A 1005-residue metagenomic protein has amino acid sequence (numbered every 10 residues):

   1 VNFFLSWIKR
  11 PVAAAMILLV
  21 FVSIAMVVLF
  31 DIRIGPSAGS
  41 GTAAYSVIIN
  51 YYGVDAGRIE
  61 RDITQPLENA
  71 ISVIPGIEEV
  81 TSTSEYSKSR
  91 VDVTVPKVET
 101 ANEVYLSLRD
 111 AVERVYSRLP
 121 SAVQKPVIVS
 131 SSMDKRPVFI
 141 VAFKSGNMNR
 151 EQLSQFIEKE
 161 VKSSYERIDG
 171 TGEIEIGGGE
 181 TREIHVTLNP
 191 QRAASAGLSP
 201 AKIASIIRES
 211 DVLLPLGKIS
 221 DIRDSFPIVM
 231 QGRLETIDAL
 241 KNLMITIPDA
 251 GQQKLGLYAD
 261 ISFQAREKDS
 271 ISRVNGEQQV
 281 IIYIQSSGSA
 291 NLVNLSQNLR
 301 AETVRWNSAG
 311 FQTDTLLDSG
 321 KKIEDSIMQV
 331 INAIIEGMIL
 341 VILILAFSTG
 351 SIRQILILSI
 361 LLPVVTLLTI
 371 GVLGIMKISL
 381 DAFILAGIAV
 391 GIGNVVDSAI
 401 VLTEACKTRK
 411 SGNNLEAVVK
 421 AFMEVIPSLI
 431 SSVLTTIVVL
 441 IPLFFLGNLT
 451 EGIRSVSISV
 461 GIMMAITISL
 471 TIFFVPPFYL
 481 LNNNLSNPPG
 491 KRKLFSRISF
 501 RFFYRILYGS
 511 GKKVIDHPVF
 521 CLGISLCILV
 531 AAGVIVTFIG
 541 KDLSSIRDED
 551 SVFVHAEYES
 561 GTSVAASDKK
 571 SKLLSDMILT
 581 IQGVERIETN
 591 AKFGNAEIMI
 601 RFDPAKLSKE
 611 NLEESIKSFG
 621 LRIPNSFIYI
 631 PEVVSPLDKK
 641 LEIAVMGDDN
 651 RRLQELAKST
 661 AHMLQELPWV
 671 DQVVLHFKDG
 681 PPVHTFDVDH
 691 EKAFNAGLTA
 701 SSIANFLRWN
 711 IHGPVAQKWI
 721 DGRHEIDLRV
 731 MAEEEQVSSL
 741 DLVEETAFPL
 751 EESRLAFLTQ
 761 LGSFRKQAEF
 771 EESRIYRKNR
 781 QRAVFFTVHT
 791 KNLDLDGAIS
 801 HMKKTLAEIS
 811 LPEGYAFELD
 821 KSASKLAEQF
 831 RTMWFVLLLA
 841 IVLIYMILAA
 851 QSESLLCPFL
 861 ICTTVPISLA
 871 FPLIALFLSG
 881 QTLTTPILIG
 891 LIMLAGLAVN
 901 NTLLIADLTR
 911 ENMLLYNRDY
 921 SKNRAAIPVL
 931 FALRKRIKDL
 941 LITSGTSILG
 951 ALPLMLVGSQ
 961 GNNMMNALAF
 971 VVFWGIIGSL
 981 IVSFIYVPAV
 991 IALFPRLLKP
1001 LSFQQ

Functional and structural regions predicted by a protein language model:
V1-I34, V425, P477, R492-S544 (+1 more regions): Signature of alpha-helical transmembrane segments and their immediate interfacial
S6, S37, I48, R90 (+11 more regions): Extracytoplasmic/periplasmic membrane-proximal domains and adjacent transmembrane bundles of envelope biogenesis
V12-A13, V27-R118, V123, E151-G178 (+2 more regions): Extracytoplasmic/periplasmic
A14, L18, L213, N332-V341 (+15 more regions): Hydrophobic alpha-helical transmembrane segments in multi-pass membrane proteins
V27-F30, F311, L343-F347, I352-T403 (+5 more regions): Hydrophobic transmembrane alpha-helices and their membrane-interface caps in long multi-pass transport proteins
I34-Y45, T81-S87, A122-G146, E175-T181 (+10 more regions): Flexible hinge/switch segments at interdomain interfaces of large molecular machines
I323, I327, T403, T408-L434 (+2 more regions): Helix-loop junctions and hydrophobic alpha-helical segments within the transmembrane domains of large membrane
I375, D381, I392-C406, V425-F445 (+7 more regions): Transmembrane alpha-helices and their membrane-interface boundaries in multi-pass membrane transporters and channels
